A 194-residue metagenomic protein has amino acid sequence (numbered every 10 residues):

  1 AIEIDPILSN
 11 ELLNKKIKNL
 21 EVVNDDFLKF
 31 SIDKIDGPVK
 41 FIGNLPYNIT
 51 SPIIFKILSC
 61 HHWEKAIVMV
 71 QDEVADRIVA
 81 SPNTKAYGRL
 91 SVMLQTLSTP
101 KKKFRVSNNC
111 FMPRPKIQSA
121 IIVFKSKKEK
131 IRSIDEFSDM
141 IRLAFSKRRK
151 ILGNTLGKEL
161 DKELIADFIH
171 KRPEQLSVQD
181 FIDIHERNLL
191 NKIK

Functional and structural regions predicted by a protein language model:
A1-D139, L143, D183: Catalytic cores of RNA-modifying enzymes
N14, L143, K158, R187-L190: Residues within well-ordered alpha-helical secondary structure of globular protein domains
K116, R149, L160-K194: Conserved Class I S-adenosyl-L-methionine
